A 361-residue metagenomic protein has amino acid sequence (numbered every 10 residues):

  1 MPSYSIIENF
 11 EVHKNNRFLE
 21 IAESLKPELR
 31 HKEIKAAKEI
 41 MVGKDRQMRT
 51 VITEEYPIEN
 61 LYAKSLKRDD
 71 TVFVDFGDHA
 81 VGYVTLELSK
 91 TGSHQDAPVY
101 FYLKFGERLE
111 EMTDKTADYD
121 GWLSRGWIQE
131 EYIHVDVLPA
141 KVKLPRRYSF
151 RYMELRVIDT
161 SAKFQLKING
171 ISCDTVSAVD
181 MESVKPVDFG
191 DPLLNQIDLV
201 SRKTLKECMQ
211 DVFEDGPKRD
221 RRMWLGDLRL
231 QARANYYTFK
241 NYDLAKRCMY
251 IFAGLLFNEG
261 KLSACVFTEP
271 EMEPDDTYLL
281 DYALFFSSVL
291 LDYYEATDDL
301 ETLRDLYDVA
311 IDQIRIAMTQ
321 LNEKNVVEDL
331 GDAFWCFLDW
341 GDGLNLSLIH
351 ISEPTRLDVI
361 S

Functional and structural regions predicted by a protein language model:
M1-D215, D243-L244, C248, E259 (+6 more regions): Extracellular/oxidizing-compartment recognition motifs
Y100-Y102, L228-A253, V309-R315: Carboxylate/His-rich catalytic cores and anion/metal-binding grooves
K141-L144, P192, K218-R222, Y236 (+5 more regions): Alpha-helix capping and helix-loop boundary segments enriched in small/acidic/polar residues
P217-L230, A264-Y282, V327-L348: Carbohydrate-binding/catalytic loop surfaces
R233-Y237, S288-E295: Short glycine/serine- and small hydrophobic-enriched flexible loop segments
Y282-Y293, T302, L306, A310-I314: Extended, hydrophobic alpha-helical segments in both membrane/secreted and soluble proteins
I349-T355: Conserved small/polar residues in nucleotide/adenosyl-binding loops
